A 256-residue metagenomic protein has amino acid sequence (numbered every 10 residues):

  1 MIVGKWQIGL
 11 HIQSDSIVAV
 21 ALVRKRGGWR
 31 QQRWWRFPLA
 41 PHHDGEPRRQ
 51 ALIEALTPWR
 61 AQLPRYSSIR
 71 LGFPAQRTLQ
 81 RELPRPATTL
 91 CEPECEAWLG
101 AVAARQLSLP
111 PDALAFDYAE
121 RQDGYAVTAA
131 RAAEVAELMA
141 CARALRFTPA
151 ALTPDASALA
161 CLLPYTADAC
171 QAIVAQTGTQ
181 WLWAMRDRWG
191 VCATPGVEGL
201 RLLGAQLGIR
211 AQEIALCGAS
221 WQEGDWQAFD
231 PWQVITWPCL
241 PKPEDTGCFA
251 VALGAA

Functional and structural regions predicted by a protein language model:
M1-A256: Hydrophobic/aromatic-enriched cytosolic interaction surfaces used to assemble or bind macromolecules
